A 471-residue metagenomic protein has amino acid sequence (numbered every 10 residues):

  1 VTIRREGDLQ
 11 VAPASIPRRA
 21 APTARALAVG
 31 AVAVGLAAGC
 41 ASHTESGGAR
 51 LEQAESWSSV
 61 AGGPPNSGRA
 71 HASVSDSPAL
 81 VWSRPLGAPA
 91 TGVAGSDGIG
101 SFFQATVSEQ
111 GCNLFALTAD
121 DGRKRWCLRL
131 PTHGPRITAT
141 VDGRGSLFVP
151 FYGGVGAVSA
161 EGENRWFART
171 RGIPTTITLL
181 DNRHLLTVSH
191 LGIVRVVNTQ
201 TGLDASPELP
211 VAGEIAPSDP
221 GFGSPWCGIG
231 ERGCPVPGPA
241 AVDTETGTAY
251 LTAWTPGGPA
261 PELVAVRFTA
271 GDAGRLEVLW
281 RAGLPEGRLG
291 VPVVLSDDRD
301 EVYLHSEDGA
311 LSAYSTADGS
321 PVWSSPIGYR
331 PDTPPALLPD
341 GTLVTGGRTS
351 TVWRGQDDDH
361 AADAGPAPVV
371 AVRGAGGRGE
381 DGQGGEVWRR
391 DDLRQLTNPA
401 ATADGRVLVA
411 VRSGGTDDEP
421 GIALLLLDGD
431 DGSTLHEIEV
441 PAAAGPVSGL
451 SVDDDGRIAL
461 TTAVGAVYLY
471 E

Functional and structural regions predicted by a protein language model:
T2-R4, W126: Eukaryotic intrinsically disordered, low-complexity regulatory segments enriched in serine/threonine with acidic
R4-L27: Bacterial N-terminal signal peptides that target proteins for export
G7, G30, G377-G379: Residue-identity detector for glycine
L36-G39: C-terminal motif of bacterial Sec signal peptides marking the signal peptidase cleavage site
H43-A54, S58-T91, G95-E471: Extracytoplasmic/lumenal domain signature
